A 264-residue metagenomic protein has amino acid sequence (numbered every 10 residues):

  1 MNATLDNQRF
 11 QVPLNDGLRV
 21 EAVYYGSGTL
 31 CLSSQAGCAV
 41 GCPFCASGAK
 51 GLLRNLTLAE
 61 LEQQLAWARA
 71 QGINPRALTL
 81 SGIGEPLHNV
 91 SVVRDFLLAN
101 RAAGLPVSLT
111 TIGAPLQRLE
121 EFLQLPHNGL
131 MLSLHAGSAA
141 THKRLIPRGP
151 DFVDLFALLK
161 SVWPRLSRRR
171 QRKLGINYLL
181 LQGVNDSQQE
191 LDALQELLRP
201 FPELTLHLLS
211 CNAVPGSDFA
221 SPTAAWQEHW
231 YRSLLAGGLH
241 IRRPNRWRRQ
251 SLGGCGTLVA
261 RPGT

Functional and structural regions predicted by a protein language model:
M1-S34, A68-G72: N-terminal [4Fe-4S]-dependent radical SAM core
G17-A22, R54, L80, L116: Structured N-terminal alpha/beta-domain signature that marks small ligand/cofactor-binding or signaling modules
Y24-E60: Canonical Radical SAM [4Fe-4S] cluster-binding loop centered on the CxxxCxxC motif and its immediate flanking residues
C38, L206, C255: Residue-level signature of catalytic and energy-coupling elements of molecular machines, predominantly ATP/GTP-dependent
L58-G72: Short microdomains enriched in Cys/His and/or Lys/Arg
R69-A77, G82-S233, G237: Conserved AdoMet/S-adenosylmethionine-binding subsite of the radical SAM
R243-Q250: Acidic carboxylate-rich catalytic motifs and surrounding loops in phosphoryl-/glycosyl-chemistry enzymes
Q250-T264: Radical SAM enzyme core and accessory elements
